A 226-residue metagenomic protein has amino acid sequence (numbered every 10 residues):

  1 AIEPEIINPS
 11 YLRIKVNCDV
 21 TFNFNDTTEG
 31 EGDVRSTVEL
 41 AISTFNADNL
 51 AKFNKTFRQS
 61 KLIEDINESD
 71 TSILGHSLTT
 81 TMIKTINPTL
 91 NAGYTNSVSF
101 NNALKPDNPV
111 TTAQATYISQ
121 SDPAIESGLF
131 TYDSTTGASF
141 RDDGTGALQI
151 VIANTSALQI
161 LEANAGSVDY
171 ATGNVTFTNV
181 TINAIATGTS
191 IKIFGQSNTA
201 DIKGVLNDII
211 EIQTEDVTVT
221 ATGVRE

Functional and structural regions predicted by a protein language model:
A1-N49, F53: Carbohydrate-recognition loop of C-type lectin domains
F24-E29, N49, E68, S72-L74 (+1 more regions): Short beta-strands and strand-coil junctions in structured, solvent-facing domains, enriched
D33-R35, E39, N54-S60, D216-E226: Short, intrinsically disordered N-terminal pre-domain segments
T56, L62-T79: Short acidic amphipathic segments
S72-L74, T81-D133, G188-E226: Polar low-complexity, Ser/Thr/Gly/Ala/Asp/Asn-rich disordered segments used for subunit assembly and tip/surface
S121-A157: Short, basic/low-complexity N-terminal boundary segments at the transition from targeting/disordered tails
G144-E226: Surface-exposed interaction regions enriched in Ser/Thr/Asp/Glu that occur as long low-complexity tracts or repetitive
